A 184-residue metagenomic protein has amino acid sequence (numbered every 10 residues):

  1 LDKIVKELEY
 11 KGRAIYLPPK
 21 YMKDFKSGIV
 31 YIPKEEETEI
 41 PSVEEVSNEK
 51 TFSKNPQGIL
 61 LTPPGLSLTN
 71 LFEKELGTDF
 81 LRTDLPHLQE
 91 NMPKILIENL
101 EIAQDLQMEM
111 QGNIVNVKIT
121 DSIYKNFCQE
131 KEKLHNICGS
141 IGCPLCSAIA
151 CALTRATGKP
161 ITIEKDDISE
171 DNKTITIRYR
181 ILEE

Functional and structural regions predicted by a protein language model:
L1-L71: N-terminal topogenic membrane-targeting module
E36, Q111-V115, K173: Beta-strand-connecting loop/turn residues
F52-L66, Q89-K131: An N-terminal amphipathic alpha-helical segment
F72-G77: Acidic/polar low-complexity scaffolding segments in large eukaryotic proteins
L81-P86, S140-P144: Short, surface-exposed ligand-recognition loops at beta-strand->loop->(often short) alpha-helix junctions that present
N116-V117, P160-E184: Short terminal or interdomain "cap/linker" segment that borders an active site or interface and mediates
T120-I168: Short, hydrophobic/π-rich interface segment
